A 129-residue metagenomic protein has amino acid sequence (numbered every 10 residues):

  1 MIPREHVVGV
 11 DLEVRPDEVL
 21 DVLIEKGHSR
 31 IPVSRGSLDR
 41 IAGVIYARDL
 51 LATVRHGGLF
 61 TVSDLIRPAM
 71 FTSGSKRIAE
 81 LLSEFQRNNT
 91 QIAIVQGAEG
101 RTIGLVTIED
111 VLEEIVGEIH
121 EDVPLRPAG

Functional and structural regions predicted by a protein language model:
M1-G129: Cytosolic regulatory modules rich in charged/polar residues
